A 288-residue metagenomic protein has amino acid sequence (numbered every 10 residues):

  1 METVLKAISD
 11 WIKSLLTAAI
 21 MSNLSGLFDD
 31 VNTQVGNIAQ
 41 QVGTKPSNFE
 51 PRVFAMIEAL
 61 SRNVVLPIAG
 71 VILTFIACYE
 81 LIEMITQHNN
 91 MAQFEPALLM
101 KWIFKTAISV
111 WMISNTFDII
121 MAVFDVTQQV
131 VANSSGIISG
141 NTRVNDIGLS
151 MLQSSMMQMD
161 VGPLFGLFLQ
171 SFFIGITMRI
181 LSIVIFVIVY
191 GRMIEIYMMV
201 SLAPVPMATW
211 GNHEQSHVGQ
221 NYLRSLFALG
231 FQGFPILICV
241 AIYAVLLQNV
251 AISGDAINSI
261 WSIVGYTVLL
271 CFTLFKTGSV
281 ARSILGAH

Functional and structural regions predicted by a protein language model:
M1-I72, Q87-A97, A107-T177, S216-N221 (+2 more regions): Gly/Ser-rich, low-complexity
L66-Y79, I196: Hydrophobic alpha-helical transmembrane segments
L73, F168, S182, F186: Short, contiguous, pocket-lining structural segments that sit at or immediately flank catalytic/ligand-binding sites
T74-L81, S171-F173, V200-P204: Transmembrane alpha-helical segments of multi-pass small-molecule transport proteins
L81-F94, S182-F186, E214-Q215: Membrane-water interface regions at transmembrane-helix termini and the short interhelical loops of multi-pass membrane
W102-K105: Elongated alpha-helical scaffolds
S182-V189, M193-I196, V200-L229, G233-C239: Extended serine/threonine-enriched, polar tracts that run as long, contiguous segments within proteins
